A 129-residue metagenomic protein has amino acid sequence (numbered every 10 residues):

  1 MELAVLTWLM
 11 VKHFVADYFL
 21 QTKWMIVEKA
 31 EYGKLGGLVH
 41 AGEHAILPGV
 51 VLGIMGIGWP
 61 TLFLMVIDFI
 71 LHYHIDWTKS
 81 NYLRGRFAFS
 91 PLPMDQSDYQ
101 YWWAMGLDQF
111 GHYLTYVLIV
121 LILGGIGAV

Functional and structural regions predicted by a protein language model:
M1-V129: Hydrophobic alpha-helical transmembrane segments
